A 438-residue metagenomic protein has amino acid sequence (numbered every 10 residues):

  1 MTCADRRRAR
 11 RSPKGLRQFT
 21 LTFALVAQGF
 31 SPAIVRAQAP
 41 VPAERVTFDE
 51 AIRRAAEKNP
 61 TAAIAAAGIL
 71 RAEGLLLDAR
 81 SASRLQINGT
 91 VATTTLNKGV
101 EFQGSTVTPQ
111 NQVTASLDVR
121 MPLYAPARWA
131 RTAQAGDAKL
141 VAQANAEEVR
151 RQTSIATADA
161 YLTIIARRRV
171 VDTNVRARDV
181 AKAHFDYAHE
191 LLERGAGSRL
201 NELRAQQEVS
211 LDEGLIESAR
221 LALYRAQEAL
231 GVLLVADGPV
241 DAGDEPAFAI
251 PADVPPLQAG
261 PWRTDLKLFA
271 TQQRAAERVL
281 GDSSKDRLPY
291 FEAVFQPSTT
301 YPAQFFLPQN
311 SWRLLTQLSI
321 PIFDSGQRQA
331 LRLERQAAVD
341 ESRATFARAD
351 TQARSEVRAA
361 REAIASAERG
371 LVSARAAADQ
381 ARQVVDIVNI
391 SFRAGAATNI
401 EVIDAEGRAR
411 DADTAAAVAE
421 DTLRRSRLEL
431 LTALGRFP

Functional and structural regions predicted by a protein language model:
M1-S12, L21, Q28-G29, Q38: Intrinsic, low-complexity polybasic segments
A37-T90, M121, A196-S198, G238 (+8 more regions): Bacterial Sec-pathway N-terminal export signals of envelope proteins
A39-A43, T90-M121, D241-A252, V294-L333: Small/polar, glycine/serine/threonine/aspartate-rich low-complexity segments that form flexible
R53-A63, L70-L85, S116-Q134, A144-R151 (+8 more regions): A glycine-/polar-enriched beta->alpha junction
A66, G136, R199-E208, N399-G407: Short, charged, amphipathic alpha-helical segments
A146, R150-W262, A360-A363, A367 (+2 more regions): Periplasmic alpha-helical coiled-coil/stalk elements that build and connect Gram-negative outer-membrane
L211-G238, A376-R436: Short segments within alpha-helical structural elements
